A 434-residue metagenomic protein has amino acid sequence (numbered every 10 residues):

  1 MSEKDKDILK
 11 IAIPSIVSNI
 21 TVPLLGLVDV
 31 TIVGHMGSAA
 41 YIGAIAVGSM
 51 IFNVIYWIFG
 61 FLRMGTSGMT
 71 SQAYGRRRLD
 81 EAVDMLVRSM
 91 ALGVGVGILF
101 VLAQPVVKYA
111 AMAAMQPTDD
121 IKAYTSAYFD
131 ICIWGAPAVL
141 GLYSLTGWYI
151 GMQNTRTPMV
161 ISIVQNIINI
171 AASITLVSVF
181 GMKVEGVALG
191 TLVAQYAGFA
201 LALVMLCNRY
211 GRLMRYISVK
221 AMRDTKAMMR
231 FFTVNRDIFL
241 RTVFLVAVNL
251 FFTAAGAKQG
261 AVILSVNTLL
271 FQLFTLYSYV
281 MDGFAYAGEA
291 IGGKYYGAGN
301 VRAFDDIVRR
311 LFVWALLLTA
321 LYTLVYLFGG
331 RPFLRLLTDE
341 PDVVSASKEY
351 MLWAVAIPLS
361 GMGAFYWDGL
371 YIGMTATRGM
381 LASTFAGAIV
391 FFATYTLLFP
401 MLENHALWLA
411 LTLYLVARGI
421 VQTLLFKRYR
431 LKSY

Functional and structural regions predicted by a protein language model:
M1-A12, T70-P137, V179-R236, G292-I357 (+1 more regions): Short alpha-helical transmembrane segments in multi-pass integral membrane proteins
K6, T21-V22, F59, F100 (+7 more regions): Alpha-helical transmembrane segments of multi-pass membrane transport proteins
D7-S67, S71, R236-G256, L415: Signature of the first transmembrane helix
K10-D29, I131, L142, V164-Q165 (+5 more regions): Transmembrane helical elements of multi-pass membrane transporters/channels
S15, N19, T31, G68 (+16 more regions): Transmembrane alpha-helix boundary and packing residues in multipass membrane permease domains and related
L24-G43, M112-D119, T175-M182, F239 (+4 more regions): Helix-terminus/linker motif at the lipid-water interface of multi-pass membrane proteins
I42-L102, V139-P158, T253, V266-F328 (+2 more regions): Small-residue-rich hydrophobic transmembrane alpha-helices
I131-I150, P158-N169, V187-L203, D282-A285 (+3 more regions): Short runs within selected transmembrane alpha-helices of multi-pass transporters and secretion channels
